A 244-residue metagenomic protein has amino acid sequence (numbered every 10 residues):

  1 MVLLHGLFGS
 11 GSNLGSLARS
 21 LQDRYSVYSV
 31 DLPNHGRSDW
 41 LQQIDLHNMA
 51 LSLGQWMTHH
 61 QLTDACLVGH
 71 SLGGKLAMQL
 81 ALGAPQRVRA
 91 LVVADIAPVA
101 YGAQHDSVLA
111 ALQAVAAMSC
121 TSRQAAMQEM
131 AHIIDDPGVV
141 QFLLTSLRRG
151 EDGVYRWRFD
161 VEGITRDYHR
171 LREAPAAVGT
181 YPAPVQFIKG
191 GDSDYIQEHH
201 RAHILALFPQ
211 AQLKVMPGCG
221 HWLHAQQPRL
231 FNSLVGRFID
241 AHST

Functional and structural regions predicted by a protein language model:
V2-G6, K189: The conserved beta1-alpha1 loop
G6-G9, S71: Active-site glycine-rich loops that stabilize anionic/oxyanionic intermediates across multiple enzyme folds
F8, L32-G36, P98, G220-L223: Alpha/beta-hydrolase active-site loop signature
G15-L72, S233-G236: Active-site loop/oxyanion-hole signature of alpha/beta-hydrolase fold enzymes
M78-G83, R89-T121: Flexible "cap/lid" loop of the alpha/beta hydrolase fold
A103, M118-P175: Conserved alpha/beta-hydrolase catalytic His-Asp/Glu region
D152-L207, Q212-V215: Conserved serine/cysteine hydrolase catalytic core
A211-T244: Catalytic active-site module of serine/aspartate enzymes centered on a nucleophile-bearing elbow/loop
